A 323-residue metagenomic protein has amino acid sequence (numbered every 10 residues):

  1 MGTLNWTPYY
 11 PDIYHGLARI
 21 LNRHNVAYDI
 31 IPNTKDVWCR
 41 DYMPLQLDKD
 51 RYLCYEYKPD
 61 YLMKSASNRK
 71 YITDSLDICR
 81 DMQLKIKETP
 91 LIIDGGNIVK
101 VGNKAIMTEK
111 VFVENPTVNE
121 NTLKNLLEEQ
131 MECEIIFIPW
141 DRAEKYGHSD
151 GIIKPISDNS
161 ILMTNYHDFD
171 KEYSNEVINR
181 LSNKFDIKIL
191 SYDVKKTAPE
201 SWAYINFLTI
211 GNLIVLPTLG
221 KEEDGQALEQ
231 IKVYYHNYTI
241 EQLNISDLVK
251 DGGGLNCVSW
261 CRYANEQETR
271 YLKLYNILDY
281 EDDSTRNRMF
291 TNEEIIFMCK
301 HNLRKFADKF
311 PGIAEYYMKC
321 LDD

Functional and structural regions predicted by a protein language model:
M1-L272, N276: The feature marks the mature, well-folded catalytic cores of soluble enzymes
Y280-I313: Acidic, low-complexity, intrinsically disordered interaction modules
K319-D323: Short intrinsically disordered terminal tails
